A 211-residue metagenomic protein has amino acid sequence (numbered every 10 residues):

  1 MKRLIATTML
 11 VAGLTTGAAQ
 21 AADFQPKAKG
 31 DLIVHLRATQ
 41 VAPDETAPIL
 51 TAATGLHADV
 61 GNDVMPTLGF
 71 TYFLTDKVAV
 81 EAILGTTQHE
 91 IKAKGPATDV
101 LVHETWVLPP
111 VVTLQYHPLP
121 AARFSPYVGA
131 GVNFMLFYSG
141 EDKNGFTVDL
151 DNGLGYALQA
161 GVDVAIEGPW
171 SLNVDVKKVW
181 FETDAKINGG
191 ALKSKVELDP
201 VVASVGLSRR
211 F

Functional and structural regions predicted by a protein language model:
M1-A28: Cleavable N-terminal export/targeting peptides
A22-D23, L32, A38-A42, G69-D142 (+1 more regions): Gram-negative (and chloroplast) outer-membrane scaffold detector with strong preference for beta-barrel transmembrane
P26-A28, L56-N62, D99-W106, G145-L154 (+1 more regions): Replace "Gram-negative outer membrane beta-barrel proteins" with "bacterial and organellar outer membrane beta-barrel
K29-A53: N-terminal targeting signals for Sec/Tat export/insertion, comprising classic cleavable signal peptides
T46-A52, K92-D99, Y138-T147, D184-A191: Outer-membrane beta-barrel translocator domains and adjoining extracellular loop/strand segments of Gram-negative
A47, H89, A93, E167-F211: Predominantly the C-terminal beta-signal and adjacent terminal strand-loop region of outer-membrane beta-barrel
T54-G69, F73-T75: Aromatic- and Gly/Pro-rich amphipathic surface segment
T67-T71, Q159-G161, S171-N173: Short, conserved structural micro-motifs that define repeat-unit consensus positions and nucleotide-binding loops
